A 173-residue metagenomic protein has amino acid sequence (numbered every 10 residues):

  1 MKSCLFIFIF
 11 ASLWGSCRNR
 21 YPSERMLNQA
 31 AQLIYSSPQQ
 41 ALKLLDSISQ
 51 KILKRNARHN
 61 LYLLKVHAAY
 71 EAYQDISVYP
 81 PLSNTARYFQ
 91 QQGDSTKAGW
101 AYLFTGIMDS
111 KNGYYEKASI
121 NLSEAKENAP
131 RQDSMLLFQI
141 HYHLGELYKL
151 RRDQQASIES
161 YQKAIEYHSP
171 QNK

Functional and structural regions predicted by a protein language model:
L5-F8, S16-K173: A "functional boundary" signal
